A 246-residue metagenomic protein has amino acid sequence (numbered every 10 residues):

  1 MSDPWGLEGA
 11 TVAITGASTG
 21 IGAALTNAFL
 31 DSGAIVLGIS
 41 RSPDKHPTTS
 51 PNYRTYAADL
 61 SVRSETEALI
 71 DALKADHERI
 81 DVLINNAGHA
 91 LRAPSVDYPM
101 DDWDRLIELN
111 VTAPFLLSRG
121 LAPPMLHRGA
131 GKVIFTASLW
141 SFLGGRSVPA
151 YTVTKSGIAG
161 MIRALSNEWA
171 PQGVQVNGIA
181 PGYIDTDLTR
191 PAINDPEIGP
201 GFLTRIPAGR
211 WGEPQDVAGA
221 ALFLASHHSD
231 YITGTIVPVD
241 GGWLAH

Functional and structural regions predicted by a protein language model:
T11, S18-T19: Conserved glycine-rich cofactor-binding loop
P94-S95, P99-I107, F202: Substrate-binding pocket helix/loop in short-chain dehydrogenase/reductase
Y98, G144-V153, A164: Active-site loop-to-helix junction immediately N-terminal to the catalytic Tyr of the SDR YXXXK motif in Rossmann-fold
F115, A130, R210-V239, L244: C-terminal substrate-recognition "lid" of short-chain dehydrogenase/reductases
S118, T154, I162: Active-site helix of classical SDR
P123, N167-P171, D230: Alpha-helical segment proximal to the catalytic Tyr-Lys
S138: Residue(s) in the substrate-gating loop at a strand-loop-helix junction that position the organic substrate next
